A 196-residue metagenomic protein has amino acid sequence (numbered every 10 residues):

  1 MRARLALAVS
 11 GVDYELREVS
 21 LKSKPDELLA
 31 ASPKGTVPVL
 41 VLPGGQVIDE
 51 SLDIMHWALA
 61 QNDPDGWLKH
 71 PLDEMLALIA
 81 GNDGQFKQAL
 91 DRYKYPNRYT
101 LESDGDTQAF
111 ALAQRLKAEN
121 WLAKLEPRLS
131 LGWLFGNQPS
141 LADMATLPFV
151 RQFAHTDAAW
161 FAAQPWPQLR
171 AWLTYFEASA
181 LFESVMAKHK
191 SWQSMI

Functional and structural regions predicted by a protein language model:
M1-L112, E119: GST-like domain detector, emphasizing the conserved glutathione-binding G-site in the N-terminal thioredoxin-like
W57, T156, V185: Residues that scaffold the ATP/ADP-binding catalytic core of kinase and kinase-like folds
E74, L78-Y175: GST-like fold's C-terminal all-alpha helical module
P167-I196: Long hydrophobic alpha-helical segments typical of transmembrane helices together with their membrane-interfacial
